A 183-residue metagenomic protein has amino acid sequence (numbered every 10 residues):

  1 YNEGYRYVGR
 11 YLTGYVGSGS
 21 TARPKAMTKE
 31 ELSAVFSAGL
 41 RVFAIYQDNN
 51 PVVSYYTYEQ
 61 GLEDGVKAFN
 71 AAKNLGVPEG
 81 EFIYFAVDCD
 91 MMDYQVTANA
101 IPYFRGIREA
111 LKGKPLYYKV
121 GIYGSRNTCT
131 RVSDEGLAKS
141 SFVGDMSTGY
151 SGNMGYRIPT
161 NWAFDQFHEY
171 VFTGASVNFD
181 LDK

Functional and structural regions predicted by a protein language model:
Y1-E3, F36-S37, G76-E79, K114 (+2 more regions): Extracellular/periplasmic catalytic domains that process cell-envelope and extracellular macromolecules
Y1-L32, G152-R157, Q166, V171: Cell-wall polysaccharide-cleaving catalytic domain and substrate-binding groove, primarily in peptidoglycan/chitin
R6-Y11, R41-Y46, E81-A86, K119-Y123 (+2 more regions): Structural recognition of the beta-strand scaffold that forms the well-ordered cores of secreted hydrolase catalytic
R10-M92, T97: Substrate-binding cleft of extracellular glycoside hydrolase catalytic domains
L12-Y15, Q47-N50, D88-D90, Y123-C129 (+2 more regions): Active-site beta-loop-alpha junctions enriched in small/polar residues
C89-P115: Active-site cleft segment of glycoside hydrolase catalytic domains centered on the general acid/base Glu
K112-R131: Aromatic-lined carbohydrate-recognition surfaces of secreted/lumenal glycan-active proteins
C129-K183: Functionally critical loop-and-helix segments that line ligand-binding/catalytic clefts of soluble enzyme domains
